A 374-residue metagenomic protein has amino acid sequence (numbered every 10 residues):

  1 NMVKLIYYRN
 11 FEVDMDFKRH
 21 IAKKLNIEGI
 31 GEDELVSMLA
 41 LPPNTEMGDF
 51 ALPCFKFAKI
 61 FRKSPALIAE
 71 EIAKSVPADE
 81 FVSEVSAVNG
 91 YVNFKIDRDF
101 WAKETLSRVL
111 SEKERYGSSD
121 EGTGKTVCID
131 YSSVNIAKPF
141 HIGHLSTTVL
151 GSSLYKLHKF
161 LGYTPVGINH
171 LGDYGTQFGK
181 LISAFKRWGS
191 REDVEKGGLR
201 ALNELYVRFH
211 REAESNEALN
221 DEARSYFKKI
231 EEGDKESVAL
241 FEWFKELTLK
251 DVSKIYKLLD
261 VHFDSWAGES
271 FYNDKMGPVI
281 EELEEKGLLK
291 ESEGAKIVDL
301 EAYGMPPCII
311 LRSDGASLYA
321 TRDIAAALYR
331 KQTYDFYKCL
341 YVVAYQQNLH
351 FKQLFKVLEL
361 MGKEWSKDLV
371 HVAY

Functional and structural regions predicted by a protein language model:
V3-G31: Generic start-of-chain signal for non-secretory N-termini
Y7-F11, I30-I60, S64-Y374: NTP-dependent nucleotidyl-transfer catalytic core
